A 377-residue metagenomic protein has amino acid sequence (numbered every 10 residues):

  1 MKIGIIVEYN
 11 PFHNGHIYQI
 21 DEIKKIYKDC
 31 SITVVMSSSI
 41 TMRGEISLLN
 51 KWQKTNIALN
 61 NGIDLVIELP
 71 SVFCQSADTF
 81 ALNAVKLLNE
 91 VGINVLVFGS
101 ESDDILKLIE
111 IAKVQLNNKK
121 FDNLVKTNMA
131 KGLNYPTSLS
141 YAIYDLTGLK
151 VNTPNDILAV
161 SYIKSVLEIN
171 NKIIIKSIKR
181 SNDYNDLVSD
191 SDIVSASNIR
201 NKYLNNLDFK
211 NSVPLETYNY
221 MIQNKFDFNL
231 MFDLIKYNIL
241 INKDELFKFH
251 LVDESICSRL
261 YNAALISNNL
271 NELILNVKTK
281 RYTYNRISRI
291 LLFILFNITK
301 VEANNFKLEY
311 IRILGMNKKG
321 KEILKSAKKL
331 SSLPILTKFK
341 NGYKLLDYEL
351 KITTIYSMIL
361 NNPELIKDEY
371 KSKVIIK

Functional and structural regions predicted by a protein language model:
M1-K54: N-terminal catalytic cores of NTP/NDP-binding nucleotidyl/phosphoryl-transfer enzymes
V7, T41-M42, A58, S71-V72 (+1 more regions): Short, contiguous strand/loop micro-motifs
K24, T55-L59, K164-L167, R200: Class I S-adenosyl-L-methionine
K25, L59, V85-N89: Non-catalytic positions within long, well-ordered alpha-helices that form the structural scaffold/packing of enzyme
C30, D64, N94: Short acidic/polar active-site loop segments enriched in Thr and Asp
Q53-N56, L324: Acidic, Ser/Thr-rich peripheral helices and adjacent loops at domain boundaries
N56-P70: A glycine-rich helix N-cap at a beta->alpha junction
E68-K377: Active-site cores that bind ATP or allylic diphosphates and position pyrophosphate for catalysis
